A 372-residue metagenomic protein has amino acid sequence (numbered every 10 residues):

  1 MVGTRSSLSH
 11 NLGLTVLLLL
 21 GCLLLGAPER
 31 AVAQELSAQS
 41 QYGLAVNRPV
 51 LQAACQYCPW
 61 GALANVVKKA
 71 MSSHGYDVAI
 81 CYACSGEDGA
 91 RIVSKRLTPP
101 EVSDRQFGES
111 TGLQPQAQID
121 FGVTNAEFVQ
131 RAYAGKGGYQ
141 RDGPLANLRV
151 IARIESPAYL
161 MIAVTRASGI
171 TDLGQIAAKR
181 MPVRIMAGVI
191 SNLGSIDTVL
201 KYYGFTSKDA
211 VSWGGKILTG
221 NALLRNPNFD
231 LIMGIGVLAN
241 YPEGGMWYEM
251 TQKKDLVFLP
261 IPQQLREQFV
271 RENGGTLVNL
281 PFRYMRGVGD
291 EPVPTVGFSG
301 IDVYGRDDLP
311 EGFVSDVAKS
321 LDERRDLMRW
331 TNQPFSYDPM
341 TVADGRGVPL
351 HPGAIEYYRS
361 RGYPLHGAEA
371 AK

Functional and structural regions predicted by a protein language model:
M1-H10: N-terminal secretory signal peptides that target proteins for export/translocation
G13-G26: Bacterial N-terminal signal peptides
A27-A33: Sec/Tat signal peptide C-region and signal peptidase I cleavage site
G43-N47, T219, G236-K253, F258 (+1 more regions): An extracytoplasmic/periplasmic, membrane-proximal ligand-sensing/linker region
V46-H74, V78-A79, A83, A158-N226 (+1 more regions): Bilobed "Venus flytrap"/periplasmic-binding protein-like clamshell domains and structurally analogous long
A64-K69, C81-P144, T219-L224, F229-I232 (+1 more regions): Pocket-flanking alpha-helical
A126-E127, K136-G137, S168, F205-D308: Pocket-lining segment of extracytoplasmic ligand-binding domains
R141-E155, L160, M285-P294: A structural signal for short loop-to-beta-strand junctions that line the ligand-binding cleft of periplasmic/secreted
